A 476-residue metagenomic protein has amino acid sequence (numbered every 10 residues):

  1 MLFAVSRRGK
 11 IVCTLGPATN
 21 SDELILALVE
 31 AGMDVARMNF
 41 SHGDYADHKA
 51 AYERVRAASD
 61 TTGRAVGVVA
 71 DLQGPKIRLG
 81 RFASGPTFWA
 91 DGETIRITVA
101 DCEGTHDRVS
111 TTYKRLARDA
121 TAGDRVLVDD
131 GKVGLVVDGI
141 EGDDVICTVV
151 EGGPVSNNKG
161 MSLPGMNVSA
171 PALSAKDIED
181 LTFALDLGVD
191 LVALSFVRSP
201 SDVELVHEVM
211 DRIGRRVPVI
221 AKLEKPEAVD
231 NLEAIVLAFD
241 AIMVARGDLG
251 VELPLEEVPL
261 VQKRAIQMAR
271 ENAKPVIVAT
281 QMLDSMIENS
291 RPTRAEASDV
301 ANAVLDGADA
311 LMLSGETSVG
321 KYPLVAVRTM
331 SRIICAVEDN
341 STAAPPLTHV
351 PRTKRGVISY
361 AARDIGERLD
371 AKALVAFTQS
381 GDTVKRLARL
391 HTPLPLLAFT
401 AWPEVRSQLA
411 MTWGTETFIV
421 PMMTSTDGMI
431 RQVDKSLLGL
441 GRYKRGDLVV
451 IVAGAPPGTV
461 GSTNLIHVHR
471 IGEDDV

Functional and structural regions predicted by a protein language model:
M1-V476: Non-catalytic helical/linker scaffolds that mediate oligomerization, partner binding, and domain coupling around large
